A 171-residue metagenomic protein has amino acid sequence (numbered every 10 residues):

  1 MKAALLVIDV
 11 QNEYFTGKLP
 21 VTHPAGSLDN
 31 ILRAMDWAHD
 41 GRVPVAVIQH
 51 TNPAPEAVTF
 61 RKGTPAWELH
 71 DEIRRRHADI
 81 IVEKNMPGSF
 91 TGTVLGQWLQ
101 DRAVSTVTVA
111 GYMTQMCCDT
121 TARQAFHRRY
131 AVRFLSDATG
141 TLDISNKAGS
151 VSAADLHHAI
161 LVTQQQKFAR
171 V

Functional and structural regions predicted by a protein language model:
M1-A4, L32-G41, V58-V171: Active-site-adjacent betaalpha module
L5-L19: Generic N-terminal amphipathic, Lys/Arg-enriched alpha-helix
V7, V43-H50, L135: Short beta-strand segments at enzyme active-site cores
Y14-K18, A54-A57, L142-S145: A short acidic, helix-capping loop that chelates divalent metal ions and anchors anionic groups
F15-P24, G149-S150: Acidic/histidine-rich helix-loop elements that form or flank divalent-metal/phosphate-binding sites at the catalytic
P20-A38, R42-V47: A short alpha/beta connector and helix-capping loop motif
